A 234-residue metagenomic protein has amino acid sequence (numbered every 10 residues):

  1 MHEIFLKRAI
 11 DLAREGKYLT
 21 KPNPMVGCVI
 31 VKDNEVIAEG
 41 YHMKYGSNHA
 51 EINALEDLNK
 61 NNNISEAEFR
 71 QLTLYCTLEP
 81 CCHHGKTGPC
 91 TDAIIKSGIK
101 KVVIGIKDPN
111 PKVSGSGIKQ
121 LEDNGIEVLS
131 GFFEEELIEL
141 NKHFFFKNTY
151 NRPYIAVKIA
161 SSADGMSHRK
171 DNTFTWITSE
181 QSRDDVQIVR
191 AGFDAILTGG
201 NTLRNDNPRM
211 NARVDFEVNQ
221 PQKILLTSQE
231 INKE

Functional and structural regions predicted by a protein language model:
M1-K21, K147: Short, basic/aromatic recognition patches
A9, G27, C81, L121 (+3 more regions): Residue-level signal for inorganic ion chemistry
P22-M25, Y154-I155: Short, small/polar residue-rich loop motifs at catalytic or cofactor-binding pockets
V26-N34, I159-A160: Short beta-strand scaffold segments in enzyme catalytic cores
E35-E136, Q222: Zn2+-dependent cytidine deaminase-like catalytic core
G131-N148: Short, structured interface segments
F146-K147, R152, A156-E234: Active-site ligand-binding patch in enzyme domains
